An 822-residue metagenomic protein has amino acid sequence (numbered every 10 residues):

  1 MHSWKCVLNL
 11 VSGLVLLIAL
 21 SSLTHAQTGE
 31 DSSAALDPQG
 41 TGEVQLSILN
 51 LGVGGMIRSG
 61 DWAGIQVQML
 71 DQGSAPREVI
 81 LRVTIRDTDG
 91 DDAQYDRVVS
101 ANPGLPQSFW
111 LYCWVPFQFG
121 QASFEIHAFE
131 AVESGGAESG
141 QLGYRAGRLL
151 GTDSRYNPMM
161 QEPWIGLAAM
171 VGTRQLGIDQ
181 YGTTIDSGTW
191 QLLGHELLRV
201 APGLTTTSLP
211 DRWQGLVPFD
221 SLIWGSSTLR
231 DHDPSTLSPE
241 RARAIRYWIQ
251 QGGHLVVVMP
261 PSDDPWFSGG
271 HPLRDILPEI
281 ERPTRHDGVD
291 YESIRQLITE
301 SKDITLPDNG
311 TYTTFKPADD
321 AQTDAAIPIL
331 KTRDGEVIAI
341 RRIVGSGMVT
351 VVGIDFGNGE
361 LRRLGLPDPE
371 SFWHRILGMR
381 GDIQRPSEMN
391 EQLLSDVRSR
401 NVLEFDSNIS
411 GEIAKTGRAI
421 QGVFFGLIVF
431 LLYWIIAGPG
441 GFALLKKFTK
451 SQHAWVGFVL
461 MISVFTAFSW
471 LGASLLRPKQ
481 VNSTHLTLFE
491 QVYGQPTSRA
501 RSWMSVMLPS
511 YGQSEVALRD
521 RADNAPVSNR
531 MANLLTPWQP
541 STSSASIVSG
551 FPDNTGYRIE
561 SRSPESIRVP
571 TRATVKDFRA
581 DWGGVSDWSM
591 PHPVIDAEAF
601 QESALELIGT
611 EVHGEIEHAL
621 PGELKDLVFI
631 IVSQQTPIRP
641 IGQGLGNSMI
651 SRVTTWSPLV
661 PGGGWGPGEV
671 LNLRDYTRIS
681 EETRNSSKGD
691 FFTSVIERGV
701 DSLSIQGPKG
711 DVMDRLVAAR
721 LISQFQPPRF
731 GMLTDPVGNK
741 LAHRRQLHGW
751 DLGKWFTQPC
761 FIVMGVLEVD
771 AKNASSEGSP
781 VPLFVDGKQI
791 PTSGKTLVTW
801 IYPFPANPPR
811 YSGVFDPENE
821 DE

Functional and structural regions predicted by a protein language model:
M1-C6: N-terminal secretory signal peptides that target proteins for export/translocation
N9-S22: Bacterial N-terminal signal peptides
Q27-D89, A93-E125, A131-E133, P158 (+8 more regions): Extracellular ligand-binding/catalytic regions of CAZymes and related secreted enzymes and adhesion modules
F119-R230, P261, T284, R385-M389 (+1 more regions): Aromatic-Pro/Gly-enriched surface loop or interdomain linker that acts as a lid/target-recognition segment
A169, I223, V256, I329 (+1 more regions): Hydrophobic/aromatic beta-strand patches that form the interior of the parallel beta-sheet core in alpha/beta enzyme
Q180-Y181, P234, E360-G365, S498-R501 (+1 more regions): Short conserved micro-motifs at the rims of enzyme active sites and ligand-binding pockets
S208, Q214-G215, S227-R333, P369-R375: A glycine-rich, often tryptophan-bearing local segment used as a flexible ligand/cofactor-contacting loop or short
M504-S680: Soluble catalytic regions of membrane-associated enzymes that act on cell-envelope and secretory-pathway components
